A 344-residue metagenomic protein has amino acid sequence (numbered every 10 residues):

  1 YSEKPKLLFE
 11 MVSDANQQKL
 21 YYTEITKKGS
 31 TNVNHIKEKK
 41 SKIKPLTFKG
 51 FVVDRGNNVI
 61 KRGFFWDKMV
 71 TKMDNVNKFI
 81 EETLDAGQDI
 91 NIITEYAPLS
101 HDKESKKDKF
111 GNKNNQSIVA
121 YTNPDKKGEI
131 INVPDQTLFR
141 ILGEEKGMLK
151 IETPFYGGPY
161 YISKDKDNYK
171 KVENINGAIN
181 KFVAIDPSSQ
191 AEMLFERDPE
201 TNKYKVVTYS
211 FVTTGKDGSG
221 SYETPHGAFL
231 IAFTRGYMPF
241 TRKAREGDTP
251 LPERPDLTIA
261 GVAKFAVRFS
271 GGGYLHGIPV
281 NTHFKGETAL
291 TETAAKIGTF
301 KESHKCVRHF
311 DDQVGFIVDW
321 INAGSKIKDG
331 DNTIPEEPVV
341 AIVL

Functional and structural regions predicted by a protein language model:
S2-T83, N132-D165: SH3/SH3-like beta-barrel superfamily modules
E3-K6, N16-Q18, K113-N115, E144-G147 (+3 more regions): A short, compositionally biased
K44-K49, V53-F79, T224, T241-L344: Exported/periplasmic cell-wall-interacting domains
N75, F79-I80, I90-I92, K107-N115: Long, charge-dense tracts
I118-P124, F195-D198: Core beta-strand residues in small-molecule sensory/regulatory alpha/beta domains
T122-D135: SH3/SH3-like (including bacterial SH3b) beta-barrel domains that bind proline-rich motifs or cell-wall ligands
I130, L138, P159-Y161, Y209-F211 (+2 more regions): Well-ordered beta-strand positions in beta-sheet-rich domains
D165-G286: Gly/Pro-biased beta-strand-loop elements
